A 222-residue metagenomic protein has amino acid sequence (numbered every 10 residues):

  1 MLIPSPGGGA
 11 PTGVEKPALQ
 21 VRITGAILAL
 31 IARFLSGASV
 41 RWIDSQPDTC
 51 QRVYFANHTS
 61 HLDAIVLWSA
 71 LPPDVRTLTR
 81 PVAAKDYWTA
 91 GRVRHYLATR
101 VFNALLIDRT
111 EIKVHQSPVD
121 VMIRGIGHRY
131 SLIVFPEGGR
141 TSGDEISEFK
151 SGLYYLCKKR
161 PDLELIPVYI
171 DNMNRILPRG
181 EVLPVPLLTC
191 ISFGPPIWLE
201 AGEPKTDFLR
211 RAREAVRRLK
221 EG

Functional and structural regions predicted by a protein language model:
M1-G8: Soluble, non-transmembrane catalytic domains of enzymes that act on hydrophobic metabolites at membranes
S5, Y96, S131, G143-T206: A cross-family acyltransferase "interaction/gating" segment
V14-G37, A90-N103, L177, E181-P186: Alpha-helical membrane-targeting segments
Q20-V21, L28-H58: Helix-to-loop junction immediately C-terminal to a conserved catalytic motif
Q46, L62-D63, S69, V114-S147 (+1 more regions): N-terminal/domain-start segments enriched in small and hydrophobic, helix-friendly residues, covering either
Q46-E111: Catalytic core of membrane glycerolipid acyltransferases/transacylases, capturing the structured, soluble-facing
C50-Q51, T77, H128-Y130, L163: Short coil/turn segments at beta-strand junctions that form active-site/ligand-binding loops
A84-W88, G138, I170-N174: Short beta-alpha junction loops
